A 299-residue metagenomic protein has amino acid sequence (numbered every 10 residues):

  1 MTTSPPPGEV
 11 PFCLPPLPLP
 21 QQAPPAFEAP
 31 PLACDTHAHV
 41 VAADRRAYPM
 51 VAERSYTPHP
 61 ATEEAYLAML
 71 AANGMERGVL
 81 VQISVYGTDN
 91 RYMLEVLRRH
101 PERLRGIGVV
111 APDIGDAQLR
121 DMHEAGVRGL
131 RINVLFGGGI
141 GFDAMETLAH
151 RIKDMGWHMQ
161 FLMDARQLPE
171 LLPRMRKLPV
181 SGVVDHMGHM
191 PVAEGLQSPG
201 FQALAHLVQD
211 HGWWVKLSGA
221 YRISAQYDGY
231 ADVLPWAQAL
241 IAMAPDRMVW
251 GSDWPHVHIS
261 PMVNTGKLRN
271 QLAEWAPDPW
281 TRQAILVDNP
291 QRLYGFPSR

Functional and structural regions predicted by a protein language model:
T2-L32, H59-R77, P245-R247, P261-R299: Mid-to-C-terminal alpha-helical segments outside catalytic/metal-binding sites
P7-L14, G139-W250, S298: Catalytic pocket-lining loop regions of alpha/beta-barrel enzymes, especially the amidohydrolase/enolase/GH5 lineages
A29-L32, G74-V79, H100-G106, A125-R128 (+4 more regions): Short, well-ordered coil/turn segments that N-cap beta-strands
A33-A43, V184-M187: Histidine-centered catalytic micro-motifs
H37, L70, M93, M122 (+8 more regions): Conserved, mostly hydrophobic/aromatic
H39, I83-S84, V109-D113, N133-G137 (+4 more regions): Active-site beta-loop-alpha junctions enriched in small/polar residues
A52-G87, R103-V109, V127-L135, W157-M159 (+1 more regions): Divalent metal-dependent hydrolysis catalytic cores, especially in the metallo-beta-lactamase
P60-M69, P112-M122, G141-M145, P199-G200: Short, acidic/polar
